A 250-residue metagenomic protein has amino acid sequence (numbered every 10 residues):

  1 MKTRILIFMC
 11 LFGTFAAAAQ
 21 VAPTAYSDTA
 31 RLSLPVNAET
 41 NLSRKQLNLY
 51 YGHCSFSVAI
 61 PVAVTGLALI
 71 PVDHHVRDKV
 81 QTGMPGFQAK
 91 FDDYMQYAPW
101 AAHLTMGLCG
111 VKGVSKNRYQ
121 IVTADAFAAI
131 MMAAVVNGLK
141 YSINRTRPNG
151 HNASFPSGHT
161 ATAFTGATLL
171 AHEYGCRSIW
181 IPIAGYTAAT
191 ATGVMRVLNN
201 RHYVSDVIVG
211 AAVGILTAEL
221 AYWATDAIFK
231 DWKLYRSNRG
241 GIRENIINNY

Functional and structural regions predicted by a protein language model:
M1-K2: N-terminal secretory signal peptides that target proteins for export/translocation
I5-L11, F15-V114, Q120-F127, M131 (+2 more regions): N-terminal targeting leaders of membrane proteins
F56-A68, Y94-T105, T123-G138, T160-A167 (+2 more regions): Membrane-active amphipathic alpha-helices enriched in small hydrophobic residues
T82-F87, K116, L139-N149, T168-H172: Short juxtamembrane and helix-loop transition motifs at transmembrane-helix boundaries in membrane proteins
N117-R118, T187: Generic signal for short, ordered secondary-structure residues within or immediately flanking folded domains
Y119-T123, P148-H151: Short acidic, glycine/Ser/Thr-rich loop/turn "cap" segments at secondary-structure junctions
T146-Y250: Membrane-embedded catalytic cores of phosphoryl/pyrophosphoryl-handling enzymes
